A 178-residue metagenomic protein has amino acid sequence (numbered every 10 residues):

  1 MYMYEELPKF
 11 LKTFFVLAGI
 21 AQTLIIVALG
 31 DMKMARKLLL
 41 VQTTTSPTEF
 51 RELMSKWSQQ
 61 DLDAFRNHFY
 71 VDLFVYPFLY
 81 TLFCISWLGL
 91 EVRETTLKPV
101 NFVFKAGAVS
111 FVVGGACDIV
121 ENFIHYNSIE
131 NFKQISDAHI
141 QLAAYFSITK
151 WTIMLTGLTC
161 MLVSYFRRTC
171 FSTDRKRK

Functional and structural regions predicted by a protein language model:
Y2-E6, Q60, A64, T95-K105 (+1 more regions): Juxtamembrane loop-transmembrane helix junctions in multi-pass integral membrane proteins, especially the extracellular
Y2-Y70, K133: Interfacial loop at the N-terminal end of multi-pass membrane proteins
E6-V16, N67-F74, F102-V112, Q141 (+1 more regions): Alpha-helical transmembrane segments of integral membrane proteins
F14-A28, C84, L155-Y165: Hydrophobic core of alpha-helical transmembrane segments in multi-pass integral membrane proteins
H68-E91, L158: Hydrophobic alpha-helical transmembrane segments
L82-K105, F171-K178: Cytoplasmic juxtamembrane regions at transmembrane-helix boundaries
E91-E130: Hydrophobic alpha-helical transmembrane segments of integral membrane proteins
G114-L162: Alpha-helical transmembrane segments of multi-pass integral membrane proteins, characterized by long hydrophobic
